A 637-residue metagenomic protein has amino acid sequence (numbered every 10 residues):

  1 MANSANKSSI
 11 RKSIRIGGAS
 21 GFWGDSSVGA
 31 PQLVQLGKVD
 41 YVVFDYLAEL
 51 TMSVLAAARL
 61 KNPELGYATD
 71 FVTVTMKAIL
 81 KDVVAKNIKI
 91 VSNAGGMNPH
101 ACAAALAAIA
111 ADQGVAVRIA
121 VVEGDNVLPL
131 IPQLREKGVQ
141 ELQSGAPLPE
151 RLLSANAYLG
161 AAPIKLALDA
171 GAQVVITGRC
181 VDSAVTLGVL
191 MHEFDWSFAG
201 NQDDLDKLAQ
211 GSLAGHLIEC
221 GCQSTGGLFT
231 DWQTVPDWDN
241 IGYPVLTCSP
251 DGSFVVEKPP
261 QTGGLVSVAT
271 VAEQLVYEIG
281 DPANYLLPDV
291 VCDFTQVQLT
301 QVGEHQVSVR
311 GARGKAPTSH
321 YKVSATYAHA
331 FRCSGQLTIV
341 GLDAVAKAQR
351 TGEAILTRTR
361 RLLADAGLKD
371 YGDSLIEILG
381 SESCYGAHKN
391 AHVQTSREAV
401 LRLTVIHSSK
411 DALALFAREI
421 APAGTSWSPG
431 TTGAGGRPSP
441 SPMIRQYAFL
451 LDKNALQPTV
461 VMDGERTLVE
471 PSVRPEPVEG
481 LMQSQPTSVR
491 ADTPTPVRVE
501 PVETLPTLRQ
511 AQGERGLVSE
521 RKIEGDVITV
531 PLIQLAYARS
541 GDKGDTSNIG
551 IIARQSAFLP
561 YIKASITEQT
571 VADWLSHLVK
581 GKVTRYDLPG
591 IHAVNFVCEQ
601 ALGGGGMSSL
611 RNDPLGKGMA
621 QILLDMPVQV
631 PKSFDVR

Functional and structural regions predicted by a protein language model:
A2-V34: N-terminal amphipathic/basic leader segments beginning at the initiator methionine
S9-S13, E49-L65, V84, V127-R151: Gly-rich Lys/Arg/Thr-decorated short loops/hinges at beta-loop-alpha junctions or inter-strand turns that position
N93-N98, A172-V189, Y537-Q555: Conserved phosphate/anionic-ligand binding catalytic regions in large, soluble enzymes, centered on
A111-V127, L187-N240, A564: Catalytic or ion-translocation cores adjacent to nucleophile or general acid/base/metal-coordination motifs in diverse
L208-A316, R332: A conserved active-site cap/scaffold subdomain adjacent to cofactor or substrate pockets
A312-R474, S519, E524, T529 (+5 more regions): C-terminal non-catalytic interaction/assembly regions of soluble proteins
P471-E524: Intrinsic disorder/low-complexity segments
L578-R637: Helix-rich interaction surfaces within compact, conserved domain-sized segments that mediate assembly or partner
